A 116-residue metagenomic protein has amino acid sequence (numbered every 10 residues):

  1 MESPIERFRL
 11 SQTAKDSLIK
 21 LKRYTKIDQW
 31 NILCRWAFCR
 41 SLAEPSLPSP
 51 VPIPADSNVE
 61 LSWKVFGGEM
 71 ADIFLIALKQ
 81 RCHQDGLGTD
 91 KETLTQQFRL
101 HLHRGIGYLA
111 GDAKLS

Functional and structural regions predicted by a protein language model:
P4, S11-I32, W36, E60 (+1 more regions): Surface-exposed, Lys/Arg-rich phosphate-binding patches that contact polyanionic backbones
D28-I53, A110, K114: Short, basic amphipathic alpha-helical segments that act as recognition/interaction helices in nucleic-acid-binding
N31-R35, D72, Q96, L100: Non-catalytic, well-ordered alpha-helical scaffold segments
A43-D85: Short, positively charged interaction helices/loops
Q84-S116: Low-complexity intrinsically disordered segments
